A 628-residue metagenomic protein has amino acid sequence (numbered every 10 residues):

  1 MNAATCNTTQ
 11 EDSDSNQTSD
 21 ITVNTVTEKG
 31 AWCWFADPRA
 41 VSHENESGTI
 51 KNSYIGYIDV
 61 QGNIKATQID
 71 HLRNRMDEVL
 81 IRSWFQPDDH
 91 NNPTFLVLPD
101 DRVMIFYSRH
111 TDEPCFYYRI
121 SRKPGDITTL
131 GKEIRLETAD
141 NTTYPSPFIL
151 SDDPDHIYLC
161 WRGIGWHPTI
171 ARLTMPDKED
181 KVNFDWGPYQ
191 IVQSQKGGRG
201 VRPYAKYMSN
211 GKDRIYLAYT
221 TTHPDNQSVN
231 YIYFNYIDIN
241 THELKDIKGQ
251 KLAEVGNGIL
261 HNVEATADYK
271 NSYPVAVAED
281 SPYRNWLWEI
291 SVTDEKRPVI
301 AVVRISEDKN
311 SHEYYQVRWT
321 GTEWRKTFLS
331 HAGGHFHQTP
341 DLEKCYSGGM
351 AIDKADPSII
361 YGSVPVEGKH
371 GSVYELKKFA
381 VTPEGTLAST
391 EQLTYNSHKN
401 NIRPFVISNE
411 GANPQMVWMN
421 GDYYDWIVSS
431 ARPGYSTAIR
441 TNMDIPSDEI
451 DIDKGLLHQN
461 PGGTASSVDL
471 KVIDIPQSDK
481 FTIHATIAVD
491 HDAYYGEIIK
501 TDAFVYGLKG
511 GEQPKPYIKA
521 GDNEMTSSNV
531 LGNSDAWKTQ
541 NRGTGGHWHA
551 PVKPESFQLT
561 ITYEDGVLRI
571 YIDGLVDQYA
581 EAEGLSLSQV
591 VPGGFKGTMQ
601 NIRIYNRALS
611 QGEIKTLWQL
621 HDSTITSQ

Functional and structural regions predicted by a protein language model:
D14-I450: Extracellular, repeat-based ectodomains that mediate carbohydrate processing or recognition
R82-S83, P93, V277, L470-D474 (+1 more regions): Beta-strand-rich interaction surfaces with strong enrichment in secreted/lumenal proteins
D225-Y231, R569-Y571, V591-M599, Q611: Extracellular carbohydrate recognition
I450-P461, L575, N601-Q628: Extended recognition patches within non-cytosolic domains
D451, G463-G532, V567-L568, I604-L617: Extracellular glycan-recognition modules
K519-Q558: Short, aromatic/His-centered strand-loop micro-motif at the edge of beta-sheets
E555-R569: Localized edge beta-strand/strand-to-loop motifs within extracellular or lumenal beta-rich domains
V576-Q600: Flexible glycan-contacting loops in extracellular carbohydrate-active proteins
